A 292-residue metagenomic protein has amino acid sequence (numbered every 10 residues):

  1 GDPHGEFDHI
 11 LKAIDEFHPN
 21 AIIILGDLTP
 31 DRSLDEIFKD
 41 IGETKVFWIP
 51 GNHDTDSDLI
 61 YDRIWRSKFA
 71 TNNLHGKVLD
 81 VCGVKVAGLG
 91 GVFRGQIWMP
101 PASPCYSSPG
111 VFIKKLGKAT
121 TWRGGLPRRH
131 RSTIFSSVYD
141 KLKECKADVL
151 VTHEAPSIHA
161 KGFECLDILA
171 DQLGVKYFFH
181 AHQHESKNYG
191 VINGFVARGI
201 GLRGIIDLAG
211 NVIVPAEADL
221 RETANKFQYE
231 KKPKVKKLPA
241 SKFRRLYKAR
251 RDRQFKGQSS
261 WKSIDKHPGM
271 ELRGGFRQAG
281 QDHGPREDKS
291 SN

Functional and structural regions predicted by a protein language model:
G1-K39, D56, K143-K146: N-terminal active-site segment of His-dependent metallophosphoesterases
H4-I10, L28-S33, N52-L59, V78-D80 (+4 more regions): Active-site environment of divalent metal-dependent phosphoester hydrolases
I23-L25, V149-V151, F179: Structural motif
K39, T44-I49, H75, A87 (+1 more regions): Conserved beta-sheet core of the metallophosphoesterase superfamily
D56-G76: Glycine/small-residue-rich loop that forms an oxyanion/phosphate-binding "nest" at active or ligand-binding sites
V84-E154: Active-site-proximal loop/helix segment associated with metal-binding centers of metalloenzymes
T223-V235: A conserved mid-domain beta-alpha-beta active-site/ligand-binding segment of alpha/beta enzyme cores
K234-N292: Intrinsically disordered, Lys/Arg-rich low-complexity segments
